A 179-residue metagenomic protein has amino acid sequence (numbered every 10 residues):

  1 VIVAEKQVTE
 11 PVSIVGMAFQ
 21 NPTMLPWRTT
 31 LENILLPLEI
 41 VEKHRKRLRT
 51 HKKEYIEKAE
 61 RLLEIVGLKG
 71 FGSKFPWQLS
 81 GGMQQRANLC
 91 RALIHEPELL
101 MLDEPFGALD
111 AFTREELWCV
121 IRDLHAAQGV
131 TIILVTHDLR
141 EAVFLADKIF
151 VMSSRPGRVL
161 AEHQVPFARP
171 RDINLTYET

Functional and structural regions predicted by a protein language model:
I2-F19, I40, K46-I56, I173-E178: ABC ATPase NBD coupling module
P11, L31, E64, G72-F75: Signature (C-motif/LSGGQ) region and adjacent switch/coupling loops of ABC-type ATPase nucleotide-binding domains
L35, E39-E42, R47-F71, D123: Conserved ABC ATPase "signature" region
K74-W77, H95: Conserved signature/switch motifs of ABC ATPase nucleotide-binding domains
L89: Hydrophobic anchor residue at the start of the ABC signature
L100-D103: Catalytic Walker B motif of ABC-type/P-loop ATPase nucleotide-binding domains
R114-Q128: Helical segment within the ABC ATPase nucleotide-binding domain
